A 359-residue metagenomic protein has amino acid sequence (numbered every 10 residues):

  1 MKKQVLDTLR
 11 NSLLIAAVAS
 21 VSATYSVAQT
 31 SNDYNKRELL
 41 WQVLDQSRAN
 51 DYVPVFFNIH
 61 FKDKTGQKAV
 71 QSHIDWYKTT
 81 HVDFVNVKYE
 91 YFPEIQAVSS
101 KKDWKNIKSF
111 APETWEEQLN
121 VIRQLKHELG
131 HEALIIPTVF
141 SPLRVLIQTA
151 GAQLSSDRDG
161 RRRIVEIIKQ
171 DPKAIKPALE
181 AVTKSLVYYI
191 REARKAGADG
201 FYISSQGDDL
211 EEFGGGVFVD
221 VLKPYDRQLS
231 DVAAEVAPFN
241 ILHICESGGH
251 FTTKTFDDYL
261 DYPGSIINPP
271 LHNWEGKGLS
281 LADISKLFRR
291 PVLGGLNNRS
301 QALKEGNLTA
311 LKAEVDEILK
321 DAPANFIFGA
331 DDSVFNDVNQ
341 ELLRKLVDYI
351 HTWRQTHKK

Functional and structural regions predicted by a protein language model:
K2-L13: Bacterial N-terminal signal peptides that target proteins for export
N11-S22: Bacterial N-terminal signal peptides
S26-A28: Boundary at the C-terminal end of the N-terminal hydrophobic targeting segment
T30-H60, D83, V87, T114-K359: Active-site loop segments of alpha/beta catalytic cores
R48-I107, W115: N-terminal capping/small domains of soluble enzymes
